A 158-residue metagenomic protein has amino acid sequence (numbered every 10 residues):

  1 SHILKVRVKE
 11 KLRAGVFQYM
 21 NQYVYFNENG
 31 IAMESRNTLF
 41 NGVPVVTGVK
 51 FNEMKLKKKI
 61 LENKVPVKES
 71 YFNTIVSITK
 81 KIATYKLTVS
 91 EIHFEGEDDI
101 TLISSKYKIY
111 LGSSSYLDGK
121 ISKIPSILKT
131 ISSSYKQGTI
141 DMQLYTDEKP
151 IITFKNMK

Functional and structural regions predicted by a protein language model:
H2-K158: Charged, solvent-exposed interaction patches on well-folded alpha/beta domains that mediate macromolecular contacts
